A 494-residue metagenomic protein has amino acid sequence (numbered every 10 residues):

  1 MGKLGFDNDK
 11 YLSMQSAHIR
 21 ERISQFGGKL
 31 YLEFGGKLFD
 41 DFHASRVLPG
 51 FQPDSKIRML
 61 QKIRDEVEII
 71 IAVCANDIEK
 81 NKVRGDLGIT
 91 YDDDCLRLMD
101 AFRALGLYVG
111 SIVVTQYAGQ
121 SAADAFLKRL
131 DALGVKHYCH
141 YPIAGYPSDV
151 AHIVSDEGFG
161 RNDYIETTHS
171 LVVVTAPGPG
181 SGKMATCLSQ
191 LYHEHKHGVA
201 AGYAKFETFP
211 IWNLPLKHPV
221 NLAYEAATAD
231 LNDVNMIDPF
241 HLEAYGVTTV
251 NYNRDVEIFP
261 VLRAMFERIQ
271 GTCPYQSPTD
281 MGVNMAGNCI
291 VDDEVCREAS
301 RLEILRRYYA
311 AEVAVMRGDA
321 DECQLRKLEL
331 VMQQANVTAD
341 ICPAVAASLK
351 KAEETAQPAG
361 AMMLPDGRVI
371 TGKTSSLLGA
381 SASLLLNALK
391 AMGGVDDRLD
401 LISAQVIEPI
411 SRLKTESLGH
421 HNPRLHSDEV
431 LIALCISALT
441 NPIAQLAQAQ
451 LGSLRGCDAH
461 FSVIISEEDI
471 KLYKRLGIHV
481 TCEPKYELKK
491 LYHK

Functional and structural regions predicted by a protein language model:
M1-T175, Q190-A352, Q357, L364-D366 (+2 more regions): Flexible phosphate-sensing "switch/lid" loops adjacent to ATP/NTP-binding sites across phosphate-transfer
G178-P179: The conserved Walker
T186: Hydrophobic positions on the alpha1 helix immediately C-terminal to the Walker A/P-loop
K373-T374: Short clusters of small/polar residues that mark proteolytic maturation junctions
L377-G393: A short, polar/charged loop-to-alpha-helix boundary motif
A391-P423: Short HxH-centered metal-ligating active-site micro-motif
